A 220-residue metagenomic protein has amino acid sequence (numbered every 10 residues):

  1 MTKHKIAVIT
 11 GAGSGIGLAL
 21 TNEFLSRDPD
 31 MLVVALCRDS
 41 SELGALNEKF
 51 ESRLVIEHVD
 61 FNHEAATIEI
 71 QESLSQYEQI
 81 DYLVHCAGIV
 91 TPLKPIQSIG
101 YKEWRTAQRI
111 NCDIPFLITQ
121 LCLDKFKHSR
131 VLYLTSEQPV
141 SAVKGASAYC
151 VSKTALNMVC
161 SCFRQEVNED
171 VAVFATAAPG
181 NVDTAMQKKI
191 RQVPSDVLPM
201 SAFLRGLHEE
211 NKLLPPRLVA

Functional and structural regions predicted by a protein language model:
T10, I80-G88, N111, Y133: Rossmann-fold scaffold of SDR-type NAD(P)-dependent oxidoreductases
G13, T21: N-terminal Rossmann NAD(P)H-binding glycine-rich loop of SDR-like oxidoreductase domains
L25, P29-G44: Conserved glycine-rich Rossmann-like NAD(P)H-binding loop of the short-chain dehydrogenase/reductase
F50-A65: Rossmann-fold cofactor-recognition segment
G88-R105, G145: Conserved mid-core segment of classical short-chain dehydrogenase/reductases
Q97-F116, L156: Catalytic Tyr-X3-Lys loop
L123, R130-A155, C160-N168, A178-V182 (+1 more regions): Catalytic loop of short-chain dehydrogenase/reductase
T176-A177, T184, Q192-A220: C-terminal helical subdomain
